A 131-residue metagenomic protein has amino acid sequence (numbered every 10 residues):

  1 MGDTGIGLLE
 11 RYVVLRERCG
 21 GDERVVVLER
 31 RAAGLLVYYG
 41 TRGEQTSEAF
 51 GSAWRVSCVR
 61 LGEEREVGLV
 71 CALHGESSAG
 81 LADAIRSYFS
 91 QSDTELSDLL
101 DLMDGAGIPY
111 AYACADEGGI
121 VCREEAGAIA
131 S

Functional and structural regions predicted by a protein language model:
M1-L8, E66-V70, D101: A contiguous, well-structured "functional interface" segment within a domain
G2-G21, R42-S47, G119-I120: Eukaryotic intrinsically disordered, low-complexity regions enriched in proline/serine/threonine/glycine
G7-L8, R30, S52: A generic structural signal for short, non-catalytic loop/turn and secondary-structure boundary residues
V13-L36: Amphipathic, interaction-prone secondary-structure segments
L28, S77, L81, T94-E95: Alpha-helix capping and helix-coil boundary motifs
L35-A84: Acidic, aromatic-enriched beta-alpha/helix-loop junctions
F89-S131: C-terminal charged interaction modules
